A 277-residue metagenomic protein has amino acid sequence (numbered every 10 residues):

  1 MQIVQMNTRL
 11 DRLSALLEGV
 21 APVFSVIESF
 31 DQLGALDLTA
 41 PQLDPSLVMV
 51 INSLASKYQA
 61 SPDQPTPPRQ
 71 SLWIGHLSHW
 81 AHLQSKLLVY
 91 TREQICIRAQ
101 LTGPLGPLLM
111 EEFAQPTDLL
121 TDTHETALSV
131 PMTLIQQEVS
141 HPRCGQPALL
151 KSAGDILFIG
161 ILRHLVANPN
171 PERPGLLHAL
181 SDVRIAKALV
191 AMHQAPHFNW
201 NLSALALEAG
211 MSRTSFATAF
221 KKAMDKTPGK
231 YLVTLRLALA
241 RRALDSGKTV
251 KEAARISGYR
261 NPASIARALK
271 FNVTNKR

Functional and structural regions predicted by a protein language model:
M1-V23, L119-L120: A short, N-terminal "cap"/entry segment at the start of jelly-roll beta-barrel domains of the cupin/DSBH fold
L17-P116: N-terminal regulatory/effector-sensing and dimerization cores that precede helix-turn-helix DNA-binding domains
Q115, L120-V190: An amphipathic alpha-helical interaction segment
E125-S129, G154, E172-W200, L207-A209 (+1 more regions): A short, Lys/Arg-enriched amphipathic alpha-helix from helix-turn-helix/homeodomain DNA-binding modules
V139, I161-L165, F220, L244 (+1 more regions): Hydrophobic recognition helices of helix-based DNA-binding modules
V166, K187, H193-Q194, F198-L235 (+1 more regions): Basic/polar phosphate-binding segments, predominantly the helix-turn-helix DNA-binding elements of transcriptional
